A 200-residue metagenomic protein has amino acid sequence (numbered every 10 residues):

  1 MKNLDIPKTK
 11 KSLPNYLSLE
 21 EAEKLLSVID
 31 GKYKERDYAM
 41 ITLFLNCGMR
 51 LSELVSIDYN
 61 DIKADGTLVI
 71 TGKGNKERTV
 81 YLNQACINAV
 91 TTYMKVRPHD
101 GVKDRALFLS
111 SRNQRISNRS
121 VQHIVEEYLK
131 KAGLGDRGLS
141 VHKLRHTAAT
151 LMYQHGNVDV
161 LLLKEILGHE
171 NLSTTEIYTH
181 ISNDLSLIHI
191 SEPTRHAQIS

Functional and structural regions predicted by a protein language model:
M1-L187, S191: Conserved catalytic core of the tyrosine transesterase superfamily
I188-S200: Single conserved hydrophobic/aromatic residue that forms the stacking wall/gate of nucleotide- or nucleobase-binding
